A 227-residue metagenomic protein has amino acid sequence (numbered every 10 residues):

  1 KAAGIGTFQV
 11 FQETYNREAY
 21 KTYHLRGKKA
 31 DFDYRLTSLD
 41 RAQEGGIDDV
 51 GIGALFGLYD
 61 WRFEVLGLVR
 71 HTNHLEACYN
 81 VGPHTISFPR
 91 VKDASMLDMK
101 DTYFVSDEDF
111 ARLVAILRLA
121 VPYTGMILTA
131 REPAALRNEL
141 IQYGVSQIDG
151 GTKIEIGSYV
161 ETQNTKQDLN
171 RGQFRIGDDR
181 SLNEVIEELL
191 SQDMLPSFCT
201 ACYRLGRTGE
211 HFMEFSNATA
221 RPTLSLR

Functional and structural regions predicted by a protein language model:
K1-L25: Compact, aliphatic and Gly/Pro-tolerant "microcore" segments centered on a short helix or tight beta-hairpin and their
A2-A3, Y23-G27, E64-L68, T162-K166 (+1 more regions): Short low-complexity, flexible loop/linker segments enriched in glycine and/or proline with clustered acidic
A3-T7, Q12, D33-L97, D107-A135 (+2 more regions): Conserved C-terminal portion of the radical SAM core fold that forms the substrate/S-adenosylmethionine-binding
A19-Y20, W61-F63, Y159-V160, T208-G209: Short Asp/Glu-rich motifs
Y20-F32, D98-F104, Q167-G172: Glycine-rich tight-turn/loop motif centered on a GG-T
F32, L36, D179-L182: Amphipathic alpha-helical transducer elements in NTP-driven molecular machines
Y103-F110, T129-A130, R171, R175-D178 (+1 more regions): Short amphipathic alpha-helix initiation/capping segments at coil-to-helix junctions
A135-I148, T152-R227: Radical SAM enzyme core and accessory elements
